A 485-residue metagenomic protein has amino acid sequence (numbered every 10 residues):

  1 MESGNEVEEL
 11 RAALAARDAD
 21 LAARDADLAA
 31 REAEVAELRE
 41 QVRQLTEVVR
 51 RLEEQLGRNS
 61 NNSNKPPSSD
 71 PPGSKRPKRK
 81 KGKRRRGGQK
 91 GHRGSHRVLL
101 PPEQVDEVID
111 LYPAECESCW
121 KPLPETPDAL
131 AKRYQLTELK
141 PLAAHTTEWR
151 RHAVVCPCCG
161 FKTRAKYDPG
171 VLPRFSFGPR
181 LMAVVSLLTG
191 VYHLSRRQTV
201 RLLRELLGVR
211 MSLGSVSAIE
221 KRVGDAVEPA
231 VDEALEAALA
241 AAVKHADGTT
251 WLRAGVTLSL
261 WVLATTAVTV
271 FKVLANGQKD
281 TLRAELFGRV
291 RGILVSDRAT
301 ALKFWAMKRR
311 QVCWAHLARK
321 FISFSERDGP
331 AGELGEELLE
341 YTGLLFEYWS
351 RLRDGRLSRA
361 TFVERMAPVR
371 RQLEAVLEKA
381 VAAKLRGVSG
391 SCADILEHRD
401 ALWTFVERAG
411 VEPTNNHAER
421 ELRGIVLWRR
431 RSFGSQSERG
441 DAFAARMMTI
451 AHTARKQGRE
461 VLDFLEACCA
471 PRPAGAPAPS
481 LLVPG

Functional and structural regions predicted by a protein language model:
M1-F175, H245-A246, L252: Short, flexible loop/hinge motifs at secondary-structure junctions
A36, R43, R50, H96-R97 (+1 more regions): Catalytic center-proximal scaffold of phosphoryl-transfer enzymes
